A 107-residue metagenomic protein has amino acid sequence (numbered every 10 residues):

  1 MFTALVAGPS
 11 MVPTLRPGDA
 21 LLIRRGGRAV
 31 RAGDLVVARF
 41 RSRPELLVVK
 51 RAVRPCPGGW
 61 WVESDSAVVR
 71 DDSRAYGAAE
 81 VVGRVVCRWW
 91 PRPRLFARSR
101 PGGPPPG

Functional and structural regions predicted by a protein language model:
M1-G107: Extended hydrophobic leader/signal-anchor segments used for secretion and membrane insertion
